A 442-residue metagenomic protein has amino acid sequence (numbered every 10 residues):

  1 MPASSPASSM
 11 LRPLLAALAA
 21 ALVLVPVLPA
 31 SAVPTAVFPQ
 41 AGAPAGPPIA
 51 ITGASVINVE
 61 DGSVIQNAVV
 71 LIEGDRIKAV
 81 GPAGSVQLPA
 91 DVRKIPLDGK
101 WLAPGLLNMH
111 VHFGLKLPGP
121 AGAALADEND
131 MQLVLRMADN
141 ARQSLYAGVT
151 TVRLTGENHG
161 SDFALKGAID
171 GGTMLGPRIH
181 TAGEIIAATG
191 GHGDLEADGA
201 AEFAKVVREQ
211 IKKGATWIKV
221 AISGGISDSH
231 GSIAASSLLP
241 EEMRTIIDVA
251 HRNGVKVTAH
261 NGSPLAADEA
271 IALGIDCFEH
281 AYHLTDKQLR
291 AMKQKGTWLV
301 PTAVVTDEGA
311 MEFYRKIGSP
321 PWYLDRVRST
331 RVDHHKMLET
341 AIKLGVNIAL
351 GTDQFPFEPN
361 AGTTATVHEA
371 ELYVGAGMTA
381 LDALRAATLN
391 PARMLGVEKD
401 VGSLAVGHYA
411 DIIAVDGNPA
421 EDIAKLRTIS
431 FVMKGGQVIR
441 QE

Functional and structural regions predicted by a protein language model:
F38-G42, V56, D61-A103: Histidine-rich, glycine-flanked metal-binding segment
A54, R393, V406-E442: C-terminal cap of metal-dependent C-N hydrolases
W101-T173, E241, L265, A270-L273: Metal-associated gating/positioning segment near the N- to mid-region
F113-L133, L145, L175, G183 (+4 more regions): Active-site gating loops and adjacent loop-to-helix segments of metal-dependent hydrolytic enzymes
L117-P120, D162, D228-H230, A267-L273 (+4 more regions): Histidine/acidic-residue-rich catalytic or RNA/ligand-binding cores of hydrolases and nuclease-related proteins
R136-S161, G176-A187, A215-D228, V255-K256 (+3 more regions): Divalent metal-dependent hydrolysis catalytic cores, especially in the metallo-beta-lactamase
G167-I185, A234-A259, V300-P301: Alpha-helix-loop-beta-strand connector modules within alpha/beta enzyme cores
R252, V332-N418: His/Asp/Glu-enriched, well-ordered alpha-helical/loop segment that forms or immediately abuts the divalent-metal
